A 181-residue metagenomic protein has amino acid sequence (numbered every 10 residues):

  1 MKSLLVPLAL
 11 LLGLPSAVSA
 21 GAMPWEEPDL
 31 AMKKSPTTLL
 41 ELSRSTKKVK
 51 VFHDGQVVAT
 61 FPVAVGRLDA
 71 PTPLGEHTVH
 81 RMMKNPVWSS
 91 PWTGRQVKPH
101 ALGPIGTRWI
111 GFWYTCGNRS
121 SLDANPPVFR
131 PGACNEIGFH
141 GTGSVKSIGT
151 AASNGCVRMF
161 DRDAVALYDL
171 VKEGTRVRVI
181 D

Functional and structural regions predicted by a protein language model:
M1-V6: Bacterial N-terminal signal peptides that target proteins for export
P7-P15: Bacterial N-terminal signal peptides
S16-A20: Sec/Tat signal peptide C-region and signal peptidase I cleavage site
G21-A22, P28-S35, A70-L74, P86-D181: Exported/periplasmic cell-wall-interacting domains
E26-D69, L74: A structural motif detector for short, solvent-exposed N-terminal "entry" segments of globular domains
